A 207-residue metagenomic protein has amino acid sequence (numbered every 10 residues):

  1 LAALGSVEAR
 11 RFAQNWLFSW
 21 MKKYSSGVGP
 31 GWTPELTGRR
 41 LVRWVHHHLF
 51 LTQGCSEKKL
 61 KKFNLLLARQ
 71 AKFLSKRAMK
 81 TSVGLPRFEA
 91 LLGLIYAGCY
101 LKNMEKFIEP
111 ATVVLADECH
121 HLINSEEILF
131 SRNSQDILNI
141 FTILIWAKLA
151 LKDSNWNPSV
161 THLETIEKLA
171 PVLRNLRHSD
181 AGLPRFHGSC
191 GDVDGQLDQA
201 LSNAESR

Functional and structural regions predicted by a protein language model:
L1-I166: Aromatic-lined, polymer-binding surfaces characteristic of secreted/periplasmic polysaccharide-degrading enzymes
R132-R207: Extended polysaccharide-engagement surfaces of secreted carbohydrate-active enzymes
